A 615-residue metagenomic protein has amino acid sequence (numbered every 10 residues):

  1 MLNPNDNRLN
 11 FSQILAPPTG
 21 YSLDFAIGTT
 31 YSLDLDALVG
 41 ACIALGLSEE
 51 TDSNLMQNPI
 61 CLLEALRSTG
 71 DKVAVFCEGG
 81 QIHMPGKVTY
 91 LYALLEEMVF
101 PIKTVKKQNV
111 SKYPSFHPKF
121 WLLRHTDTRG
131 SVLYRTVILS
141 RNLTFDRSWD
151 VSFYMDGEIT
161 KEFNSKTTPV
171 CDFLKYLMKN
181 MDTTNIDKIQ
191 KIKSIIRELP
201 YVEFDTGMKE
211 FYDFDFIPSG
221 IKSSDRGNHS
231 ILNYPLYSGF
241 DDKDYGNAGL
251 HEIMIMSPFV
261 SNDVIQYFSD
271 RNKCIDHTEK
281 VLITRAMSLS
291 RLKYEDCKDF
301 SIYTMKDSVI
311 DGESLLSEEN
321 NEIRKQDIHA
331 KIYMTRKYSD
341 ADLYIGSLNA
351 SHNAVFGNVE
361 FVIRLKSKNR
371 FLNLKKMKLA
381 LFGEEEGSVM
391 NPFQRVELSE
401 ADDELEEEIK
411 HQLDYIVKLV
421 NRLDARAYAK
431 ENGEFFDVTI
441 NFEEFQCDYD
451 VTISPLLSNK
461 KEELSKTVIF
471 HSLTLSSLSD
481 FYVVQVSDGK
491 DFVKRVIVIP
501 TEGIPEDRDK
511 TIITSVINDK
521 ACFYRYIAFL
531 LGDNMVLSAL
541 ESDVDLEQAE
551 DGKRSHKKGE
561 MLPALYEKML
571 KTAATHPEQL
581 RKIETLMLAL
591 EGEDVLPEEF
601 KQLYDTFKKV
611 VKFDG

Functional and structural regions predicted by a protein language model:
M1-D342, S351-G615: Terminal interaction modules at protein C-ends
S347: Active-site glycine-centered loops adjacent to acidic/histidine catalytic or metal-binding residues that shape
